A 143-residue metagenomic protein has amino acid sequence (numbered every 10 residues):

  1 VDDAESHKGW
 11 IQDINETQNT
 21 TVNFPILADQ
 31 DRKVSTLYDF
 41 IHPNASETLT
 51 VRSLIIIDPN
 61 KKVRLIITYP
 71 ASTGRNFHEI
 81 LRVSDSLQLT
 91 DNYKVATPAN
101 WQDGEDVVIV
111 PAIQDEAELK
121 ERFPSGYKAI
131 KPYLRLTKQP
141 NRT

Functional and structural regions predicted by a protein language model:
V1-T143: Chalcogenol-based redox active-site neighborhoods
